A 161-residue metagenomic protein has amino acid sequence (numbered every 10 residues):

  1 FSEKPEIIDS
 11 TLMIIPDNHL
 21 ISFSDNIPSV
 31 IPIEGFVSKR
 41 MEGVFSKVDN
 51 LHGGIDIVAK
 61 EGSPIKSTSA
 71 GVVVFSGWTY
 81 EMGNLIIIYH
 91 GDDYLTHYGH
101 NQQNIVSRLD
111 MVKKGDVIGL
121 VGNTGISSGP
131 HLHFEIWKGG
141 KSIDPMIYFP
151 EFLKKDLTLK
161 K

Functional and structural regions predicted by a protein language model:
F1-V44, T158-K161: Polar/charged, compositionally biased leader and regulatory segments
V30-K161: Catalytic cores of peptidoglycan-degrading enzymes
